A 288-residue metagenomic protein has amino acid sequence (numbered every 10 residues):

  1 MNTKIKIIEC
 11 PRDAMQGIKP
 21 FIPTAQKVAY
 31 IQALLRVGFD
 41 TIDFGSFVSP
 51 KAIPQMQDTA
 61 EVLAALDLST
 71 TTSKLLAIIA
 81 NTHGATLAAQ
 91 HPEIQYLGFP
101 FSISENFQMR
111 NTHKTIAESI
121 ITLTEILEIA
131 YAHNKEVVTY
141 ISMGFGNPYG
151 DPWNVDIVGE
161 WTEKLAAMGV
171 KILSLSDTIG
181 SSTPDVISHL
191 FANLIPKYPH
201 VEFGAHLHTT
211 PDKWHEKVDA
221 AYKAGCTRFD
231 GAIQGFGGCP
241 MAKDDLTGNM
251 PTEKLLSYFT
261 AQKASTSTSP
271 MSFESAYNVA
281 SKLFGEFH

Functional and structural regions predicted by a protein language model:
M1-H288: Catalytic cores and adjacent flexible loops of soluble metabolic enzymes that perform enolate/carbanion chemistry on
